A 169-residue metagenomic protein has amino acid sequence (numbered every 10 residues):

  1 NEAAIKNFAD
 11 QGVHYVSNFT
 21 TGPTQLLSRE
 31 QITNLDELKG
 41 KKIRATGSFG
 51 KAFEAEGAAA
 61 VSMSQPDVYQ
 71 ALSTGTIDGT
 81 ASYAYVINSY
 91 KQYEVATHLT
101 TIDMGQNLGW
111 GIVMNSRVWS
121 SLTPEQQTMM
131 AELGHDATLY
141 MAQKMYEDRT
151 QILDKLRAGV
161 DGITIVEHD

Functional and structural regions predicted by a protein language model:
N1-D169: N-terminal secretory/targeting leader peptides
